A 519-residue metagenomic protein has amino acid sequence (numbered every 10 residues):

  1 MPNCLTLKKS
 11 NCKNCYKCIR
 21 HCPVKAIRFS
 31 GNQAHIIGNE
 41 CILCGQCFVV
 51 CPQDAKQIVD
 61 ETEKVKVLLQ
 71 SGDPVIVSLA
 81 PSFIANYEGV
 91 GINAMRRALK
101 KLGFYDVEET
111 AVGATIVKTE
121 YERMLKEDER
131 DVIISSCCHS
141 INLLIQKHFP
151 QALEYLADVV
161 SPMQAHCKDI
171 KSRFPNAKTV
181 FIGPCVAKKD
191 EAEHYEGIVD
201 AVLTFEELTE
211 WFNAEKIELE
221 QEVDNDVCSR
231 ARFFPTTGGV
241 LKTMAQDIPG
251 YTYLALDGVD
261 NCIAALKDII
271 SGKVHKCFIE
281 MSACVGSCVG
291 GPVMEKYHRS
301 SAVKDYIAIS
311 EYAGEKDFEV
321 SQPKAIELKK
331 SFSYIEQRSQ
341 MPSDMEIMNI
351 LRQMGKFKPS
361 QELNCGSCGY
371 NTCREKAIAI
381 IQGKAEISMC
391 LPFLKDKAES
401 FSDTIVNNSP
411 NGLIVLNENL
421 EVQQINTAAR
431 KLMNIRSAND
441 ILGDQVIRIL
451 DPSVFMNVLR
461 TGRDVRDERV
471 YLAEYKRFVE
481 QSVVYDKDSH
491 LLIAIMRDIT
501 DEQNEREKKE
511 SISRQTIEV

Functional and structural regions predicted by a protein language model:
P2-L7, K13-I37, I42, Q46-T62 (+2 more regions): Iron-sulfur cluster-binding cysteine motifs and their immediate structural context in ferredoxin-like electron-transfer
V59-L351, N371-A379: Iron-sulfur-associated redox domains of electron-transfer enzymes in respiratory and anaerobic energy metabolism
K397-L432, I517: Sensory modules in modular signal-transduction proteins
A429-I441: PAS/PAS-like sensory domain cap-loop motif
A438-Y475: Terminal output helix/cap of sensory domains in signal transduction proteins
K476-S482: A short beta-strand signature within small-molecule sensing/ligand-binding domains used in signal transduction
Y485-E518: Sensory coupling linkers of modular signal transduction proteins
